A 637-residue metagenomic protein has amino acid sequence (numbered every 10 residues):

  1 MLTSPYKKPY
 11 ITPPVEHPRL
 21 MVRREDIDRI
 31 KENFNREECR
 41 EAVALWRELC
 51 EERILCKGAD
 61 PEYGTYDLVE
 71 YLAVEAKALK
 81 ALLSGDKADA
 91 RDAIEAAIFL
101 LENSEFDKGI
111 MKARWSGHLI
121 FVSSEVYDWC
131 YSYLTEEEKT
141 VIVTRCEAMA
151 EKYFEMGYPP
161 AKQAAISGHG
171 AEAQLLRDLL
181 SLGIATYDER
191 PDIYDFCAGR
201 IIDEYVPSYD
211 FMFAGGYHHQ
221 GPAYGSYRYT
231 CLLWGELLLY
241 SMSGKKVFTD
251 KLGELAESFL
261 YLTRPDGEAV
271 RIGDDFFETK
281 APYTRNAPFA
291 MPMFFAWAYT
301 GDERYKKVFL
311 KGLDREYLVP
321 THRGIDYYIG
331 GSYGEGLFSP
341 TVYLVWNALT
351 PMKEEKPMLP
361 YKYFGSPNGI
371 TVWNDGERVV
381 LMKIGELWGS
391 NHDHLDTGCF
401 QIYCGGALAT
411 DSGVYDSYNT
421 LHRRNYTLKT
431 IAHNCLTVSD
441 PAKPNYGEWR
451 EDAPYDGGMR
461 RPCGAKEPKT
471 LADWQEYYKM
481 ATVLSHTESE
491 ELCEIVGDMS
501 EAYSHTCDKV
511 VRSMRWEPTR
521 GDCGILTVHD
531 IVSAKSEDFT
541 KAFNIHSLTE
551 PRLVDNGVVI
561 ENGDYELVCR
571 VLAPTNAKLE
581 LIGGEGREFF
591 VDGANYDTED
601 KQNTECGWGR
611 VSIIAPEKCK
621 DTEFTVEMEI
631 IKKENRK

Functional and structural regions predicted by a protein language model:
M1-Y6, E62-Y66: Short, motif-level signal for alpha-helix interfacial/capping segments enriched in acidic residues and aromatics/proline
L2-P18, E386-G398: Short acidic, Pro/Gly- and aromatic-enriched capping/linker segments at domain boundaries
E16-R23, K31, I495-G497, P551-F590 (+1 more regions): Carbohydrate-recognition beta-sandwich/jelly-roll modules in extracellular/periplasmic carbohydrate-active proteins
R19, R24-I27, K31-F34, E41-K280: Aromatic-lined, polymer-binding surfaces characteristic of secreted/periplasmic polysaccharide-degrading enzymes
W46-C50, F294-W297, L567-V571, V626: Short, Φ-rich (hydrophobic/aromatic) sequence segments
V247-G334, L572: C-terminal, helix-dominated tail/subdomain
H322-V559, G563, K620-E627, I631-K633: Catalytic and substrate-binding regions of extracellular carbohydrate-active enzymes, especially polysaccharide lyases
K535, E580-K637: Beta-strand-rich recognition/accessory modules
